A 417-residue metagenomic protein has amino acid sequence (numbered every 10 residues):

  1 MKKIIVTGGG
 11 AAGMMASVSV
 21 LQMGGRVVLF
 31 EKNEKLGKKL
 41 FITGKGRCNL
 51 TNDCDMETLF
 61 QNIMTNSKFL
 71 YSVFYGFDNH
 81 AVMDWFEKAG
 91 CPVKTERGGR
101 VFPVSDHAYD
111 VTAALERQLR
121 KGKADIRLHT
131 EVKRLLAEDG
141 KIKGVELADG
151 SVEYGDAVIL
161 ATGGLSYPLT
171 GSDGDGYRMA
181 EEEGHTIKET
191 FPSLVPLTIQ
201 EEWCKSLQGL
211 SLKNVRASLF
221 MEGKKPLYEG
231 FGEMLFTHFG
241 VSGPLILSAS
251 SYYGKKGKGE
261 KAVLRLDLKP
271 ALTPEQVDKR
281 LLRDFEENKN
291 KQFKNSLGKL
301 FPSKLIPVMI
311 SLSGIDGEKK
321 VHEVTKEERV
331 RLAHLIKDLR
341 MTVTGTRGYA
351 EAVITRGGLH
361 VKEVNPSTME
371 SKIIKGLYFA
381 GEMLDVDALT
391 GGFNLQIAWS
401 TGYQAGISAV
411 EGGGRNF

Functional and structural regions predicted by a protein language model:
K2-L29, A405-V410: N-terminal Rossmann-like FAD-binding beta1-loop-alpha1 element of flavoenzymes
I5-T7, F30, V132, V145 (+3 more regions): Short hydrophobic core segments
L21-K45: Glycine-rich FAD pyrophosphate-binding loop
E34-I42, L50, M56-E57, T186-E189 (+1 more regions): An anion/pyrophosphate-binding glycine-rich loop and adjacent beta-alpha core in soluble alpha-beta enzymes
R47-T95: Glycine-rich active-site loop/strand segments that organize a redox cofactor
G76-A157: Feature captures the FAD/FMN-dependent oxidoreductase FAD-binding
R127-H129, R134, P307-D387: A glycine-rich dinucleotide-binding beta-alpha-beta segment and adjacent secondary-structure elements that constitute
A157-W203: Glycine-rich loop(s) and the adjacent beta-strand/alpha-helix scaffold that form part
